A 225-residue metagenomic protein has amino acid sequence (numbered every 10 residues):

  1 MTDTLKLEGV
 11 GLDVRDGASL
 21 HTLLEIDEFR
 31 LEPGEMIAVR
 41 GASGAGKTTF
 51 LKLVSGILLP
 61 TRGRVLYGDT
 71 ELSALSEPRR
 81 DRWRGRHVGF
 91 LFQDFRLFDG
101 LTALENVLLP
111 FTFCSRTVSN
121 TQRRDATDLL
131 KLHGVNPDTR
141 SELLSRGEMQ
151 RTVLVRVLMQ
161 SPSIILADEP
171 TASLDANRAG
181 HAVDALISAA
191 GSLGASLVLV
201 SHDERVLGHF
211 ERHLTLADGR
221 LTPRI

Functional and structural regions predicted by a protein language model:
S55: Helix-to-loop junction immediately C-terminal to a conserved catalytic motif
G63-E71: Conserved ABC transporter NBD signature motif
E71, N120-P137: Conserved ABC ATPase "signature" region
L72-G89: ABC ATPase NBD coupling module
R140-Q150: Conserved ABC ATPase signature
S161: Conserved catalytic motifs of ABC-family nucleotide-binding domains
I165-D168: Catalytic Walker B motif of ABC-type/P-loop ATPase nucleotide-binding domains
